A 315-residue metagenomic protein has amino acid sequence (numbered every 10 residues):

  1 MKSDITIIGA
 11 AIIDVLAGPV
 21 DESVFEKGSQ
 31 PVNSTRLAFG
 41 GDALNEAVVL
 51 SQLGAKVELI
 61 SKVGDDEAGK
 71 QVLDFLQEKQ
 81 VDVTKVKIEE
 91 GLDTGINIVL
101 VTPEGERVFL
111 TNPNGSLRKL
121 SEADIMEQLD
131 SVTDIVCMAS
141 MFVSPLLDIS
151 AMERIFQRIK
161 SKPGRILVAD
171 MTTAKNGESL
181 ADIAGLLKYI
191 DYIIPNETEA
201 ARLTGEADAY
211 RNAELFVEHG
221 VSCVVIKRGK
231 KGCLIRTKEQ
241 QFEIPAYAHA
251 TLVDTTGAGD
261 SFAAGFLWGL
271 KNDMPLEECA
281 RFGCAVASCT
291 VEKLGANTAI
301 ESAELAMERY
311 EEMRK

Functional and structural regions predicted by a protein language model:
M1-K62, E67-D74, E78-V81: Glycine-rich phosphate/adenosyl-contacting loop at the front of the ribokinase-like
M1-T6, V15, P31, R158 (+2 more regions): Conserved phosphate-binding/catalytic region of the ribokinase-like
T6, E58, L167-V168, V225: Structural detector of well-ordered beta-strand residues that form the stable sheet scaffold of enzyme domains
L50, N196, G259: Short, conserved phosphate/pyrophosphate- and ester-handling motifs at nucleotide-, phospho-/glycolipid
I60-D65, V83-D93, V225-R228, P245: Beta-strand->loop->alpha-helix junctions that form or flank phosphate-binding loops in nucleotide-handling enzymes
I88, V99-P145: Conserved phosphate-binding/catalytic loop of the ribokinase/pfkB sugar-kinase fold
N97, I166, Y192, S222-C223: Proline-centered loop/turn at the N-terminus of a beta-strand
I135-E214, G232-C233: Conserved beta-alpha-beta core of the PfkB/ribokinase-like small-molecule kinase fold
